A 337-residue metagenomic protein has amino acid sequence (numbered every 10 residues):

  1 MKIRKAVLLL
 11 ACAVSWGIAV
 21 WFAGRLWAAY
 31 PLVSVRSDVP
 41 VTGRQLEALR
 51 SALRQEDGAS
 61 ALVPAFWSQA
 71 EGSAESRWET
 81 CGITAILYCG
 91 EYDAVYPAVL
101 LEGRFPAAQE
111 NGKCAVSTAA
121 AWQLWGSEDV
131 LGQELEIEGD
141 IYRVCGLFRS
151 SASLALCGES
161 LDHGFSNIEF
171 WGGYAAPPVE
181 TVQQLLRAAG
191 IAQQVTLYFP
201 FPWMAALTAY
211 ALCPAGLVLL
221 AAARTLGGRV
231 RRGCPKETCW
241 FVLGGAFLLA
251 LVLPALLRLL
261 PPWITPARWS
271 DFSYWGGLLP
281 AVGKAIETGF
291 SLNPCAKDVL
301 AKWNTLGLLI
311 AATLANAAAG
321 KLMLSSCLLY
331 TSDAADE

Functional and structural regions predicted by a protein language model:
M1-Y30: Hydrophobic secretory-pathway targeting helix
W21-A74: Membrane-proximal extracellular/periplasmic loop immediately following the first transmembrane helix
R36, E138-L207: Small-residue transmembrane helix packing/gating motifs
W78-Y88, L101-S160: Hydrophobic secondary-structure segments that place a key small or acidic residue at a functional site
G173-L220, P261-L308: A cross-kingdom feature of multi-pass membrane systems that activates on extracytoplasmic/periplasmic
G216-L226, A315-S326: Alpha-helical transmembrane segments
V242-T265: Hydrophobic alpha-helical membrane-insertion segments
Y330-D336: Conserved small/polar residues in nucleotide/adenosyl-binding loops
